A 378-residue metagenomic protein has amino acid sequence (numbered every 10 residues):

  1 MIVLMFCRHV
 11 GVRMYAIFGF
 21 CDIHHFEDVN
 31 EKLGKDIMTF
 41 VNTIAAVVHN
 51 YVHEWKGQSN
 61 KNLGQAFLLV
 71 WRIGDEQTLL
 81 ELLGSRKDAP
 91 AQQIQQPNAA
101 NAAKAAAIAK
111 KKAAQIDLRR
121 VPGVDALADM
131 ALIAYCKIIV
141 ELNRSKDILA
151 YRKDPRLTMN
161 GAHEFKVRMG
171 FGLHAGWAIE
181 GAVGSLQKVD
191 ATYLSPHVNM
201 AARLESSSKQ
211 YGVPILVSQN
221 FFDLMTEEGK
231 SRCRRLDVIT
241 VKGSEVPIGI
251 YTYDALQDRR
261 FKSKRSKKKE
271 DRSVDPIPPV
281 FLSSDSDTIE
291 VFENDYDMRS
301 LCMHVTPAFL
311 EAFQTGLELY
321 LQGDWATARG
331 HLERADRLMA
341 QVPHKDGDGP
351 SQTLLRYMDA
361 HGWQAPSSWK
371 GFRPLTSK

Functional and structural regions predicted by a protein language model:
M1-M14, N50, Q92-K111, P122 (+2 more regions): Regulatory cytosolic signal-relay segments
C7-R13, K32-K35, N50-G57, M159-A162 (+1 more regions): Nucleotide second-messenger and two-component phosphorelay signaling modules
Y15-D28, G74: Catalytic-site or vestigial catalytic-site microsegments of nucleotide-handling domains
F20-C21, W55-M130, V140-P196, N220-S231 (+1 more regions): Catalytic core of nucleotidyl cyclases, primarily class III adenylyl/guanylyl cyclases
E27-H49, N60-K61: Conserved long alpha-helical elements within nucleotide-processing catalytic cores of c-di-GMP signaling and class III
F40-W55, A134-S145: Generic non-transmembrane alpha-helical segments
Q93-I108, H163, R168-M169, W177-E180 (+2 more regions): Intrinsically disordered, glycine/charged-rich C-terminal tails and inter-domain linkers that flank nucleotidyl cyclase
